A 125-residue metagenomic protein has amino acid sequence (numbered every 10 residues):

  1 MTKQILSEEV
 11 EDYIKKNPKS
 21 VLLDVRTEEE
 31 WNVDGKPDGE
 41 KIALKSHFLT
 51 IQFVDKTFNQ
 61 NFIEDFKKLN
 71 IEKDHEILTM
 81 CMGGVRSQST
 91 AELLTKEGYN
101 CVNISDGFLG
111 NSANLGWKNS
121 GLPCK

Functional and structural regions predicted by a protein language model:
M1-V21, E28-E76, V85-K125: Rhodanese-like catalytic fold shared by cysteine-dependent sulfurtransferases and DSP/PTP-type phosphatases
T79-M80: Short, surface-exposed ligand- or partner-binding patches at beta-edge/loop junctions that are enriched in aromatics
